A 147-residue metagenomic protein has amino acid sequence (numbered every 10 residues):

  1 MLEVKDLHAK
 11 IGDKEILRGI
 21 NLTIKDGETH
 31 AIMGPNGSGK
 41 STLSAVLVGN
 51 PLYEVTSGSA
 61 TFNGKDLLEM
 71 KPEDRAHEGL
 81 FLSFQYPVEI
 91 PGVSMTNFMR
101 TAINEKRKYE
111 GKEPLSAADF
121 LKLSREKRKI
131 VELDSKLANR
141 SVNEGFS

Functional and structural regions predicted by a protein language model:
L2-V4, L17: Conserved structural motif at the start of ABC-family nucleotide-binding domains
K14-L17, D74: Short coil-to-beta microelement around the adenine-binding A-loop and adjacent beta1/P-loop entry of ABC ATPase
I24-D26: Conserved hydrophobic segment flanking the Walker A/P-loop of ABC-type ATPase nucleotide-binding domains
H30-I32, S44: Short hydrophobic beta-strand immediately N-terminal to the Walker A/P-loop
M33-S38: The feature captures the beta-strand-to-loop junction immediately N-terminal to the Walker
V48: Helix-to-loop junction immediately C-terminal to a conserved catalytic motif
S59-R75, N143: ABC ATPase NBD Q-loop/coupling interface
V88-S147: ABC-family P-loop ATPase nucleotide-binding domains
